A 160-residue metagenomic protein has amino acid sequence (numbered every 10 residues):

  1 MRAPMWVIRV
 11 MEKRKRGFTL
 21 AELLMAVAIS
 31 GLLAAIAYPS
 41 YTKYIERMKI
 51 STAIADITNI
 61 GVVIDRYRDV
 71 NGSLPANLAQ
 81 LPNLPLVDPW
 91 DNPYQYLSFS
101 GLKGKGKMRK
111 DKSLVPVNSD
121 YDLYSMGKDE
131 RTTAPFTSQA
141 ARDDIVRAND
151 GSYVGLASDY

Functional and structural regions predicted by a protein language model:
R2-I8, L102-Y160: Short, surface-exposed interaction loops/tails
E12-T42: N-terminal single-pass transmembrane signal-anchor helix
K15, T52, V115-N118: A generic fold-level signal
E22, D56, D88: Acidic active-site catalytic centers that drive phospho-/nucleotidyl reactions and related ester hydrolyses
V27, I54, G61: Conserved catalytic core of two-component sensor histidine kinases
S40-I57: Aliphatic-rich helix starts adjacent to a transmembrane/signal segment
V62-S119: Extracellular/periplasmic head regions of type IV pilus-like filament subunits
